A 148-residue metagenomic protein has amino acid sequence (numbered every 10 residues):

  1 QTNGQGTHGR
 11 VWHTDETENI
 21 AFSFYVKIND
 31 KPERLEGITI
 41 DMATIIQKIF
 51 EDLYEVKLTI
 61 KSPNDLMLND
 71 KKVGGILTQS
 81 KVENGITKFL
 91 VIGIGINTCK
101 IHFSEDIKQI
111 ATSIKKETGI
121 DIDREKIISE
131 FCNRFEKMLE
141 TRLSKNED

Functional and structural regions predicted by a protein language model:
Q1: Catalytic-site/binding-pocket detector for metal-dependent nucleotidyl cyclases and the c-di-GMP signaling machinery
G4: Phosphate/pyrophosphate-binding loops and the adjoining catalytic core of nucleotide-dependent enzymes
T7-D30, I38-T39: DPxDG-like acidic metal-binding loop motif
D30-L58, L68-D148: Long, positively charged amphipathic alpha-helical accessory segments at protein N-termini or as interdomain linkers
I60-S62: Short loop/edge segments at beta-strand edges and connector loops that shape dinucleotide/nucleotide cofactor-binding
